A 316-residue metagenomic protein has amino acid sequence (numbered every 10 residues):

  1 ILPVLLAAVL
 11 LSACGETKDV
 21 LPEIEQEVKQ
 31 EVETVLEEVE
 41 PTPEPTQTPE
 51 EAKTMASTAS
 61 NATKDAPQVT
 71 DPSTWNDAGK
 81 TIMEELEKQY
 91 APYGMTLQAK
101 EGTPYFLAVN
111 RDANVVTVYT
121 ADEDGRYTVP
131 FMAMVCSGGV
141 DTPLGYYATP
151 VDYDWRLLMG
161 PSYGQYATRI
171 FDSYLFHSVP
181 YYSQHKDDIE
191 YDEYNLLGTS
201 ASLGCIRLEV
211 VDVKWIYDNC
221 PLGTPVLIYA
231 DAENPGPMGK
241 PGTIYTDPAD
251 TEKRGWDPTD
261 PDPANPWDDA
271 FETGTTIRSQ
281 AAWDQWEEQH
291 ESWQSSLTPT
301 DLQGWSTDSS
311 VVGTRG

Functional and structural regions predicted by a protein language model:
I1-V4: Sec-dependent signal peptide recognition, specifically the positively charged N-region followed immediately by
L10-A13: C-terminal motif of bacterial Sec signal peptides marking the signal peptidase cleavage site
G15, V32-L36, V135-C136, F176 (+2 more regions): Generic preference for hydrophobic/aromatic residues in regular secondary structure cores
K18-Q98, W256-W286, S292, D301 (+1 more regions): N-terminal, intrinsically disordered, polar/charged segments of Gram-positive cell-envelope systems that serve as
E84-I189, W286-S292, L297-T298, Q303-W305: Gly/Pro-biased beta-strand-loop elements
R156-G316: Exported/periplasmic cell-wall-interacting domains
